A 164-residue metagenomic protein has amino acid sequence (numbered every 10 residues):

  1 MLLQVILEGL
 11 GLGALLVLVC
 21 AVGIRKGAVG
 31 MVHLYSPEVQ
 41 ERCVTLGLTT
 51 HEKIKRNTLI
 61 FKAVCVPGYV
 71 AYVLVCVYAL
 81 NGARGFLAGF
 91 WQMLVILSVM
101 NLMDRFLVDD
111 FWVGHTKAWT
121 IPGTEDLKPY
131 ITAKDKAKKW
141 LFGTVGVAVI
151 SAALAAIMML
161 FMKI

Functional and structural regions predicted by a protein language model:
Q4-G9, K62, G85-M93, K139 (+1 more regions): Residue-level signature of transmembrane alpha-helical entry/exit and packing/kink sites in multi-pass membrane
I6-G30, I96-W112: Hydrophobic alpha-helical membrane-embedded segments
A21-T45: Membrane-interface helix-loop junction between the first two transmembrane segments
Q40-I54, T120-K139: Short membrane-interface loop/juxtamembrane segments of multi-pass integral membrane proteins
T58-Y78, K139-A153: Core segments of transmembrane alpha-helices that mediate helix-helix packing or line hydrophobic substrate/ligand
L97-D109, I131-I150: C-terminal halves and exits of single transmembrane alpha-helices
R105-E125: Juxtamembrane non-transmembrane "cap" segments at the membrane-aqueous interface of multi-pass membrane proteins
L154-I164: Juxtamembrane boundary at the C-terminal end of a transmembrane helix
